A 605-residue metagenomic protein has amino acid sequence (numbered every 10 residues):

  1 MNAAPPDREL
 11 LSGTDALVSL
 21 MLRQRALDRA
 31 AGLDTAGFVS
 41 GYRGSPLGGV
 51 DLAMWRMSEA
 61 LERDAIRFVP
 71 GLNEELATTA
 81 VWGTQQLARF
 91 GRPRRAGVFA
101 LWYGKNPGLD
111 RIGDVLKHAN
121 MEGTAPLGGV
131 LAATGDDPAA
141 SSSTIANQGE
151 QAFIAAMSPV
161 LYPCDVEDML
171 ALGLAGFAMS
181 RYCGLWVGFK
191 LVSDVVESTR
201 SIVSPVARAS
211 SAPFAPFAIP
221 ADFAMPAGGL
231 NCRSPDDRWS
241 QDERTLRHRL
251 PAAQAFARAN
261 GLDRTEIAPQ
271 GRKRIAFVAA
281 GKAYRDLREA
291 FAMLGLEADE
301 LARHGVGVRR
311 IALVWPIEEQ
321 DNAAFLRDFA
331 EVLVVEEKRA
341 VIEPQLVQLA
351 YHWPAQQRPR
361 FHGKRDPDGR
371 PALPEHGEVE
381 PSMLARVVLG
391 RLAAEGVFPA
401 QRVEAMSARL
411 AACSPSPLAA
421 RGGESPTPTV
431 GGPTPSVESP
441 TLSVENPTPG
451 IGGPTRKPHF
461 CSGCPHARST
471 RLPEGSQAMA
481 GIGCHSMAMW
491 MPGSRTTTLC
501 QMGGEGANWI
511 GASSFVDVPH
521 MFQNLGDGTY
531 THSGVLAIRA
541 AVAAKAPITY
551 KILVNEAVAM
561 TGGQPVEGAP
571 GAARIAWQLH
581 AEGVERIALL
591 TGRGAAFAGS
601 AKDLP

Functional and structural regions predicted by a protein language model:
M1-L27, P163-P415, A419, I451-F460 (+5 more regions): Flexible, low-complexity linker and terminal segments
M1-V166, V192-D194, T265, Q270-R274 (+4 more regions): Thiamine diphosphate
V39-G41, A132-T134, V334-E336, T549-L553 (+1 more regions): Short internal beta-strands
G49-W55, A80-G83, D110-V115, A140-Q148 (+14 more regions): Short acidic, glycine/serine/threonine-rich loops at helix termini
E74, S193-V195, R339, C484 (+2 more regions): Active-site-proximal loop/turn and secondary-structure-junction residues that shape catalytic pockets, frequently
D136-W186, V192, M225-R233, D237 (+3 more regions): Conserved thiamine diphosphate
P426-P428, P433-P435, P440-L442, P447-P449 (+1 more regions): Intrinsically disordered, low-complexity proline-rich tandem-repeat tracts
M489-P605: Thiamine diphosphate
